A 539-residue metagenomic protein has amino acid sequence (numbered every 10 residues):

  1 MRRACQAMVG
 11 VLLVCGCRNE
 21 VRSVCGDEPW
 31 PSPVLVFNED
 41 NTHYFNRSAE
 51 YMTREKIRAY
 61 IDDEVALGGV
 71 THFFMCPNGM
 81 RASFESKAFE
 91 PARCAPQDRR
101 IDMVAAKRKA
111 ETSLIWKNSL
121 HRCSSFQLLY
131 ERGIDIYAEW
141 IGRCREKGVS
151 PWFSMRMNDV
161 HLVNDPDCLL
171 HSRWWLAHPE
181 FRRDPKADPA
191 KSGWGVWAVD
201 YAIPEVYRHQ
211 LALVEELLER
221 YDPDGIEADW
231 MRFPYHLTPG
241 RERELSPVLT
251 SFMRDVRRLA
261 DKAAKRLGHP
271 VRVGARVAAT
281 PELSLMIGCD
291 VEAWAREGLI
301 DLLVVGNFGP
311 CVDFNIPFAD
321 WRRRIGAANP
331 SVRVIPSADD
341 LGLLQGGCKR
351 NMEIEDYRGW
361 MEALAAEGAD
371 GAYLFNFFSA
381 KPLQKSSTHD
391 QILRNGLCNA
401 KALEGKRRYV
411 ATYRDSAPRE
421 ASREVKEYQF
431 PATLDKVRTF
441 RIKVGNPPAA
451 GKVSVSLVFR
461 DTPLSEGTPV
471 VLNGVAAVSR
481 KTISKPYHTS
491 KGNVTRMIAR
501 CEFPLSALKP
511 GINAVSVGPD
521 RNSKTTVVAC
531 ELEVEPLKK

Functional and structural regions predicted by a protein language model:
W30-E55, D102-G142, W152-E216, R220 (+2 more regions): Active-site-adjacent "subsite" loops/lids of carbohydrate-active enzymes
Y44-E55, N78-S83, Y130, A278-I287 (+4 more regions): Acidic-and-aromatic substrate-binding clefts and catalytic sites of carbohydrate-active enzymes
K56-A82, R220-G225, L299-L303, L364-G371: Catalytic domains of carbohydrate-active enzymes, especially glycoside hydrolases
V70-Y130, Y235-P239, V305, N315 (+1 more regions): Aromatic-lined carbohydrate-binding/catalytic grooves of carbohydrate-active enzymes
E205-V332, D356: Active-site neighborhood of glycoside hydrolase catalytic domains
N315-Y373: Catalytic-core region of carbohydrate-active enzymes that cleave or remodel glycosidic bonds
E362, D370-A449: Aromatic- and carboxylate-lined catalytic core of secreted/periplasmic carbohydrate-active enzymes
R460-K538: Beta-strand-rich ligand-recognition modules
